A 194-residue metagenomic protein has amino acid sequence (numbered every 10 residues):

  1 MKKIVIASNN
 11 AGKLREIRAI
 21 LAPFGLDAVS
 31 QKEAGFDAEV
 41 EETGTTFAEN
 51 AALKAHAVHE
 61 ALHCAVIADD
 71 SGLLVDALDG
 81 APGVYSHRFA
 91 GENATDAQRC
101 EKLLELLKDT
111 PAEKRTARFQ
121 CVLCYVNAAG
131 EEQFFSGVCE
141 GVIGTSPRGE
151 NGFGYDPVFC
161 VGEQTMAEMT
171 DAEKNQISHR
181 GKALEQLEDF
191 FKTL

Functional and structural regions predicted by a protein language model:
K2-V5, A11-L194: Anionic-ligand binding patches
